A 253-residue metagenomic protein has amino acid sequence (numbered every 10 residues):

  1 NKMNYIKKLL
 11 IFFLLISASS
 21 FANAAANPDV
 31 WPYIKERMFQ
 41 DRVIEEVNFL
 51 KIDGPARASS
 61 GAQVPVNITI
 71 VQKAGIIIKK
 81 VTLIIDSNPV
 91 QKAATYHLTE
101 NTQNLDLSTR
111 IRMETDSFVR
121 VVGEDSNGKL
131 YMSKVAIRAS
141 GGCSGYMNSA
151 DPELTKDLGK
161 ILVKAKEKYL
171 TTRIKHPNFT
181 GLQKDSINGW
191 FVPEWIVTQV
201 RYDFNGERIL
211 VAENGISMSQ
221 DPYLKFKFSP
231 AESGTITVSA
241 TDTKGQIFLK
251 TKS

Functional and structural regions predicted by a protein language model:
K2-L10: Bacterial N-terminal signal peptides that target proteins for export
I34-Q63, A150-K166: N-terminal edge beta-strand
D53, P65-Q72, T171-P177, D185-W190: Short edge beta-strand/loop segments characteristic of extracellular beta-sandwich folds
G61, E114-F118, A231-T235: Extracellular Ig-like/FN3 beta-sandwich strand-entry sites
K80-I84, Q199-D203, S239: Beta-strand signatures of extracellular beta-sandwich domains
T99-S108, I216-K227: Aromatic sugar-binding surface patches on proteins that engage polysaccharides or sugar-phosphate polymers
A136-G142, S253: Short beta-strand edge segments in extracellular beta-sheet folds
